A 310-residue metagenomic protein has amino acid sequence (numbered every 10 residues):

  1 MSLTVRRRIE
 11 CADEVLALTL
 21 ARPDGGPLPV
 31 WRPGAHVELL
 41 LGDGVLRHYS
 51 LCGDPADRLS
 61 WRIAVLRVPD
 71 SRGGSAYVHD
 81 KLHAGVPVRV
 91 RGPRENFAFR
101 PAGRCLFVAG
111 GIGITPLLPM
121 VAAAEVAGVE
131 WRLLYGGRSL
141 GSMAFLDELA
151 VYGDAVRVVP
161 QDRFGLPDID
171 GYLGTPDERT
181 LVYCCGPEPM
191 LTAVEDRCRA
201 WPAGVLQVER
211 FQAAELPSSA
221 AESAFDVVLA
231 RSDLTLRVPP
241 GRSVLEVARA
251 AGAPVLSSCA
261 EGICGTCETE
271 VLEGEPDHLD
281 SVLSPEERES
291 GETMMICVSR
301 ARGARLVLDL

Functional and structural regions predicted by a protein language model:
M1-P87, R91, R100, R104 (+1 more regions): Ferredoxin-reductase
R32-G34, S219-F225, I263: A short, compositionally biased
H36, V86-R89, S243, A250 (+2 more regions): Residue-level marker of beta-strand positions
A76-R231, R237: FNR/FR-type flavoprotein reductase catalytic core
S223-L256: C-terminal accessory/binding modules appended to enzymatic or scaffolding proteins
V247-L256, G265-L310: Iron-sulfur (Fe-S) cluster-binding segments and ferredoxin-like electron-carrier domains, especially [2Fe-2S]
